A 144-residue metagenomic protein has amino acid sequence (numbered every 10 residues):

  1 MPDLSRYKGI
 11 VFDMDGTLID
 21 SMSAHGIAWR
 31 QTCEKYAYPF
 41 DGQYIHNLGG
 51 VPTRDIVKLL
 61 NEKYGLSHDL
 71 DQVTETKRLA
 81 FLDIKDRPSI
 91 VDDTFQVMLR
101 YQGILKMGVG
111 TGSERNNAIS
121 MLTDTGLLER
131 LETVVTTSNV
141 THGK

Functional and structural regions predicted by a protein language model:
M1-H46: Active-site neighborhood of HAD-like aspartate-dependent phosphohydrolases
R6, D83-V109, R115, I119: Short, acidic loop-to-helix structural element flanking the phosphoryl-transfer center in phosphate-processing enzymes
M22-I27, R54, R115, I119: Short, surface-exposed alpha-helical segments at coil->helix boundaries
A24, L48-P52, T76, S89 (+2 more regions): Short beta->alpha linker loops
W29, V57, T94, A118-L122 (+1 more regions): Hydrophobic packing residues within well-ordered alpha-helices of enzyme cores
P39, S67, L128-E132: Conserved H-loop
G50-D83, R100: A metal-dependent, Asp-based hydrolase signature
G108, E114-K144: Substrate-recognition "cap/lid" segment bordering the active-site pocket of phosphatases
